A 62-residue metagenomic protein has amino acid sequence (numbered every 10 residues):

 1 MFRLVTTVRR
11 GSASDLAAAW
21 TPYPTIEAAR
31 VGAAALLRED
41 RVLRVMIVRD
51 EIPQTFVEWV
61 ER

Functional and structural regions predicted by a protein language model:
M1-A19, D50: Short aromatic-glycine-(Arg/Gly/Cys) micro-motifs in beta-strand/loop hairpins
G11, A28, I52-Q54: Generic "edge-of-domain/loop-turn" microfeature
A13-D15, P22-M46: A short, charged, amphipathic alpha-helix used as a generic interaction element across diverse proteins
D15-P24, F56-R62: Surface-exposed flexible segments
L37-R62: Short, mixed-charge low-complexity intrinsically disordered segments
